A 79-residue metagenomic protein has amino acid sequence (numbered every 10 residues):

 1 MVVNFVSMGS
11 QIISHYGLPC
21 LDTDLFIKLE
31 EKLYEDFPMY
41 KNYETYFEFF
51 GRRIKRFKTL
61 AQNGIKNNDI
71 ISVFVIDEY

Functional and structural regions predicted by a protein language model:
M1-Y79: Ubiquitin system architectures
